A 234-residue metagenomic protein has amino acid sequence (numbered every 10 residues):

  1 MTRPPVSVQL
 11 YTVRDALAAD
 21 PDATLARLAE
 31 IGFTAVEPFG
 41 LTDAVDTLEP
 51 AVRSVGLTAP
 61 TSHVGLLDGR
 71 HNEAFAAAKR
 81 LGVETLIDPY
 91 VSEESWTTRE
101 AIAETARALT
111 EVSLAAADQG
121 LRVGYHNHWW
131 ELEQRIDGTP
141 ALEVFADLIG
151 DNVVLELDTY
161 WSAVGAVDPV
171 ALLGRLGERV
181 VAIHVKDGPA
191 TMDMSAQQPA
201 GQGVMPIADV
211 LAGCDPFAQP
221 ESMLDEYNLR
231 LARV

Functional and structural regions predicted by a protein language model:
M1-E30, T42-V45, A77-E84, Q119 (+3 more regions): Histidine-acidic metal/acid-base catalytic patches
T12, F39-G40, H63, N127: Residue-level recognition of beta-strand->loop/alpha-helix junctions
A26, E49-R53, N72, A76: N-terminal, well-ordered alpha-helical segments
I31, V55-L57, Y90: Short, conserved active-site loops that position catalytic residues or coordinate cofactors/metal ions across diverse
F33, P38-G40, L48: N-terminal carbohydrate-binding/catalytic regions of secreted carbohydrate-active enzymes
A35, V64-V154, T159-V164, R175: Active-site acidic/histidine proton-transfer and metal-coordination neighborhood in alpha/beta enzyme cores
D46-V64, T105, L121: Short acidic, glycine/proline-enriched helix-loop-strand junctions
